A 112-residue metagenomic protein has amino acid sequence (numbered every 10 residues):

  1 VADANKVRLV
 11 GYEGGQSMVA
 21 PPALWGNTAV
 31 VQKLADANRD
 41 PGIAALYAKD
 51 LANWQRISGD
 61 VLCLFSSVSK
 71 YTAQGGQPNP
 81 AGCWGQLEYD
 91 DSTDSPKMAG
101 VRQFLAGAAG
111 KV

Functional and structural regions predicted by a protein language model:
V1-A23: Glycoside hydrolase catalytic-domain groove-lining segments
D3-A4, W54-R56: Acidic (Asp/Glu)-rich catalytic clusters
R8-Y12, D60-F65: Structural recognition of the beta-strand scaffold that forms the well-ordered cores of secreted hydrolase catalytic
P22-W54, C63-V112: Aromatic-rich peripheral "rim/lid" segments of glycoside hydrolase catalytic domains that contact and position glycan
